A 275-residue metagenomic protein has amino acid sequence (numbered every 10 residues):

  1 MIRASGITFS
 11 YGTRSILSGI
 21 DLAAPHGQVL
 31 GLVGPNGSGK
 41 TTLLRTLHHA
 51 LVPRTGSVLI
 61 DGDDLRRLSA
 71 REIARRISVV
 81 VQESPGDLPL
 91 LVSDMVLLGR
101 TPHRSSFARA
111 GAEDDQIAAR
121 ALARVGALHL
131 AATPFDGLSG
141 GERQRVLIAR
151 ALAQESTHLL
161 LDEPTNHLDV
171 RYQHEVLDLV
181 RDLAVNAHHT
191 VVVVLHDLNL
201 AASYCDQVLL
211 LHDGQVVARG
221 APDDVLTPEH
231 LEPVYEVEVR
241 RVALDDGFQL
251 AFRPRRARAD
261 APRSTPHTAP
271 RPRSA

Functional and structural regions predicted by a protein language model:
V33-P35: The feature captures the beta-strand-to-loop junction immediately N-terminal to the Walker
H48: Helix-to-loop junction immediately C-terminal to a conserved catalytic motif
G56-D64, I73: Conserved ABC transporter NBD signature motif
L97, A112-L130: Conserved ABC ATPase "signature" region
P134-L138, E142: Conserved ABC ATPase signature
L159-E163: Catalytic Walker B motif of ABC-type/P-loop ATPase nucleotide-binding domains
V234-A275: ABC ATPase nucleotide-binding domains
